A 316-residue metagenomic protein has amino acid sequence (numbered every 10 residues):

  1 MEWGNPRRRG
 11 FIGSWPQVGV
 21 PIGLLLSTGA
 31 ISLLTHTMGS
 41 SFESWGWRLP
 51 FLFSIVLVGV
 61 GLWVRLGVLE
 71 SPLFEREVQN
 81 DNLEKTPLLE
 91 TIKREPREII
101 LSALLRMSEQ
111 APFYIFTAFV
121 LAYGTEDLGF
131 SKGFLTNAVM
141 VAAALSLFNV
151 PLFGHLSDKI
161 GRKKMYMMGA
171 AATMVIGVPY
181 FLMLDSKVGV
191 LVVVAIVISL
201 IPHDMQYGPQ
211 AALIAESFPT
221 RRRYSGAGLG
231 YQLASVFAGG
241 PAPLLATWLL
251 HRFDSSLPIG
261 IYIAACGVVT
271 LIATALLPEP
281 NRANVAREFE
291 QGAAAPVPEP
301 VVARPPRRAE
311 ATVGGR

Functional and structural regions predicted by a protein language model:
R8-T35, L57, G230-A242: Glycine-rich segments within core transmembrane alpha-helices of 12-TM secondary carriers
H36-L52, A246-A265: A membrane-interface helix-boundary motif in multi-pass transporters
G61-V68, A265-A294: Multi-pass alpha-helical transporter architecture, strongest for 12-TM Major Facilitator/SLC carriers used
S71-L88, P280-R316: Intrinsic disorder in cytosolic terminal tails and internal cytosolic loops of multi-pass membrane transporters
P96-L145, A238-P243: Extracytoplasmic gate region of multi-pass secondary transporters
K159-A170: Cytoplasmic membrane-interface "Motif A"-like loop-to-helix N-cap segments of 12-TM Major Facilitator Superfamily
A171-S186: C-terminal ends and interior cores of transmembrane alpha-helices in multi-pass membrane transporters/permeases
R221-R252: A late C-terminal transmembrane helix in Major Facilitator Superfamily
